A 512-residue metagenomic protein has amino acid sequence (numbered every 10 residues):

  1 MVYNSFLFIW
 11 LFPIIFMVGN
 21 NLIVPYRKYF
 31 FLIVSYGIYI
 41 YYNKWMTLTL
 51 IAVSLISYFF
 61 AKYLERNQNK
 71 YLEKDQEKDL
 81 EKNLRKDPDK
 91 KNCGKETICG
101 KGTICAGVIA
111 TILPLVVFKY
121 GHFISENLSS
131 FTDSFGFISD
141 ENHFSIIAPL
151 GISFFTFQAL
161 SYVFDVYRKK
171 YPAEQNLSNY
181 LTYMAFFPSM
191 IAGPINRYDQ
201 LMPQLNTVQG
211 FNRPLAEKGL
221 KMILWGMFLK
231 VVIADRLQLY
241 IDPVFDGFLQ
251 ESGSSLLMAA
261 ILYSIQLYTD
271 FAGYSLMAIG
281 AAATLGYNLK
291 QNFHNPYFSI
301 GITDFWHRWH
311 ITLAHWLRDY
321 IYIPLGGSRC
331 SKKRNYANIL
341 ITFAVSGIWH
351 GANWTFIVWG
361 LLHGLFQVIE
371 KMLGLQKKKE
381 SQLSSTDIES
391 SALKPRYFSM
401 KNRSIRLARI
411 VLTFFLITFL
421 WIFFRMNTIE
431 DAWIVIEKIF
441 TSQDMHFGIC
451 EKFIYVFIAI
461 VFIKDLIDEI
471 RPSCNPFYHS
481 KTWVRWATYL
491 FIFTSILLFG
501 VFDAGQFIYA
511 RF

Functional and structural regions predicted by a protein language model:
M1-R511: Membrane-embedded transmembrane alpha-helical bundles that form the catalytic cores of multi-pass lipid-modifying
